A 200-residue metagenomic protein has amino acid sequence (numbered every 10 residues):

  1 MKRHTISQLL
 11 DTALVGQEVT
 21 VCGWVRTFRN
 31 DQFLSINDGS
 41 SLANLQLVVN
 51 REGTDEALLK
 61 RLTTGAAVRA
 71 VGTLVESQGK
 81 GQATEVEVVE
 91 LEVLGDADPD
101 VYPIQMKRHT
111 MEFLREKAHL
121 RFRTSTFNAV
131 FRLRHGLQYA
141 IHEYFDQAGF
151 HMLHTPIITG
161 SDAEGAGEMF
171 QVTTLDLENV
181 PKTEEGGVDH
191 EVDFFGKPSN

Functional and structural regions predicted by a protein language model:
M1-N200: Class II aminoacyl-tRNA synthetase catalytic cores and aaRS-like
